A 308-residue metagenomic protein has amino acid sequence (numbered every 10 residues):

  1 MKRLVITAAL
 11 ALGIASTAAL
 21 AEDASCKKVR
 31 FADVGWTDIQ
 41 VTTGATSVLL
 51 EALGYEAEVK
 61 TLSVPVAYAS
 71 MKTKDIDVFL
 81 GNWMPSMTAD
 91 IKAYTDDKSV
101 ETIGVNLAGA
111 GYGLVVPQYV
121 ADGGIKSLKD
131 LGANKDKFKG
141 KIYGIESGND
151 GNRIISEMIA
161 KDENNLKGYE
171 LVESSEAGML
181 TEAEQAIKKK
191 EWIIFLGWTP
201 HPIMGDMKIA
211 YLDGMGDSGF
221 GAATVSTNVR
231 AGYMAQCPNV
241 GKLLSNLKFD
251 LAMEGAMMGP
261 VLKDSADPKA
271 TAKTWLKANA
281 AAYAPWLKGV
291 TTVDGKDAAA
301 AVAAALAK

Functional and structural regions predicted by a protein language model:
L20-R30, L50-E51, A133-K139, A284 (+1 more regions): Immediate post-signal peptide segment of exported/extracytoplasmic ligand-binding proteins
D23-D38, Y55-K60, K139-Y143, L244: Short, well-ordered beta-strand elements
K27, T37-D38, I154-K188, T224 (+1 more regions): An extracytoplasmic/periplasmic, membrane-proximal ligand-sensing/linker region
T43, L62-K98, G178-E182, A186 (+1 more regions): Pocket-flanking alpha-helical
T46-L53, K135-Y169, K277: Ligand-binding cleft/hinge of the Venus flytrap
I76-L80, D150-D217: Ligand-binding pocket segment of bilobal, Venus flytrap-like solute-binding proteins
D97-S147: A conserved helix-loop-strand patch within extracytoplasmic ligand-binding domains of the periplasmic binding
Y112-A121, T224-Q236, P260: A bilobed periplasmic-binding-protein/Venus flytrap-type ligand-binding module shared by bacterial periplasmic
